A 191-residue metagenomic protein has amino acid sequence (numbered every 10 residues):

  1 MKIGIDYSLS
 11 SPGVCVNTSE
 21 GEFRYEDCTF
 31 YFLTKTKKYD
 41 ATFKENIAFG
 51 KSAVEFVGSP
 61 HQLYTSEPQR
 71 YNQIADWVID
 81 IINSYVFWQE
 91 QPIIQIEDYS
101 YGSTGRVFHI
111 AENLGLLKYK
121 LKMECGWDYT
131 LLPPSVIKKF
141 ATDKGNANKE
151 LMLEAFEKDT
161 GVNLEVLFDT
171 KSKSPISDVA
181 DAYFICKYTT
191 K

Functional and structural regions predicted by a protein language model:
M1-K191: Phosphate- and other anionic-substrate recognition elements at nucleic-acid/protein interfaces
